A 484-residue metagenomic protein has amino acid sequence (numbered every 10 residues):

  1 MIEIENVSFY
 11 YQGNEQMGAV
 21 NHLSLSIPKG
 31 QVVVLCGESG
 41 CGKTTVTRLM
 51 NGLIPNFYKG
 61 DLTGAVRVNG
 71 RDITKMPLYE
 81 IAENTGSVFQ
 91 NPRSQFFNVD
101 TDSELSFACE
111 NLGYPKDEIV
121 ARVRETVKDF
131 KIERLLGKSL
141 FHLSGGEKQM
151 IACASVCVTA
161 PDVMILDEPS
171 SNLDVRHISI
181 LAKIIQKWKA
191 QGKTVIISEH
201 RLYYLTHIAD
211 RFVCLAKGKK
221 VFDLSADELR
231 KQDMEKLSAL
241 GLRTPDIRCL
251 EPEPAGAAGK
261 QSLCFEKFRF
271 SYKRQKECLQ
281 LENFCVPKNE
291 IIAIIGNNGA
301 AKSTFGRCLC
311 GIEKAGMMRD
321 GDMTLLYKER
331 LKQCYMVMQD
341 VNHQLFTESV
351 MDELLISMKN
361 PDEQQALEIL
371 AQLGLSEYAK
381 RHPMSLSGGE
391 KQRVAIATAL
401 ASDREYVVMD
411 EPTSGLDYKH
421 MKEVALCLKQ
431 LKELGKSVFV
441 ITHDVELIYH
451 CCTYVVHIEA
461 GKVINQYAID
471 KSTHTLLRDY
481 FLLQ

Functional and structural regions predicted by a protein language model:
K59-R71, K314-L331: Conserved ABC transporter NBD signature motif
E118-L135, E363-Y378: Conserved ABC ATPase "signature" region
S139-L143, E147, H382-L386, E390: Conserved ABC ATPase signature
C153-A154, I396: Hydrophobic anchor residue at the start of the ABC signature
M164-D167, V407-D410: Catalytic Walker B motif of ABC-type/P-loop ATPase nucleotide-binding domains
E199-H200, T442-H443: H-loop/switch region of ABC-family ATPase nucleotide-binding domains
K219-G241, K462-L483: Conserved beta-strand-loop-alpha-helix hinge in the C-terminal portion of ABC ATPase nucleotide-binding domains
